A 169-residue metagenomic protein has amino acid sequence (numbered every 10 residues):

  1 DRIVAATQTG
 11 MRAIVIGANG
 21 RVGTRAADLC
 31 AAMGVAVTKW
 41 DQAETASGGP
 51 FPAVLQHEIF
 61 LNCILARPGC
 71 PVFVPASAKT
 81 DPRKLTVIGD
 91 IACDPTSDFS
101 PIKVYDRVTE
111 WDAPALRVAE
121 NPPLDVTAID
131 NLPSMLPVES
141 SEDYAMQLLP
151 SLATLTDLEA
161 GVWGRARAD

Functional and structural regions predicted by a protein language model:
D1, C93-D169: Adenosine-phosphate binding glycine-rich loop
D1-I64: Glycine-rich phosphate/diphosphate-binding loop of Rossmann-like nucleotide-binding domains
A5-M11, G34, V74, T80 (+4 more regions): Extended interaction regions within the primary functional domain
R21-G23, P68, T96, S134: Short, acidic Gly/Pro/Ser/Thr-rich loop/turn segments
A27, A31-V35, A66, L149-A160: Generic secondary-structure signature for well-ordered alpha-helical cores
V37-K39, I88, V126: Conserved beta-strand scaffold positions in the cores of enzyme catalytic domains, especially in NTP/NDP-utilizing
A43-P122: Rossmann-like adenosine-cofactor binding region
